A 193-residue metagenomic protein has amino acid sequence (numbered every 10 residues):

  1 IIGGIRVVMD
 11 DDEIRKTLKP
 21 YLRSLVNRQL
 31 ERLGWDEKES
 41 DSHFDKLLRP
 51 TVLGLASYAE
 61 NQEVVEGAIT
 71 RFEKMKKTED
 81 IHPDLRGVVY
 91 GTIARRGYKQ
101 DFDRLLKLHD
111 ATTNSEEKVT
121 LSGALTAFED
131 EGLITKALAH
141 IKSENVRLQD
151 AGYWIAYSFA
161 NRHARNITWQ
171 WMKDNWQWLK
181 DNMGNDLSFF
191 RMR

Functional and structural regions predicted by a protein language model:
I1-R193: Long, ordered, helix-rich scaffold segments
